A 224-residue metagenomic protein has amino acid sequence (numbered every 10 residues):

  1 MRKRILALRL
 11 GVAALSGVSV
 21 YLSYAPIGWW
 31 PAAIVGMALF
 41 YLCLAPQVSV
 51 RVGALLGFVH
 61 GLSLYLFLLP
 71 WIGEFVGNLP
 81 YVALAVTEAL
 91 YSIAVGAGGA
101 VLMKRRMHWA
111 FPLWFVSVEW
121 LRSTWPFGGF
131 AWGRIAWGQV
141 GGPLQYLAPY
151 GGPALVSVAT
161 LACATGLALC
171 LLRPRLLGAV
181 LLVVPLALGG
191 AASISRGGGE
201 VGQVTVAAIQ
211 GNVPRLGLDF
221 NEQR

Functional and structural regions predicted by a protein language model:
R2-G197: Membrane-embedded alpha-helical bundles of multi-pass enzymes that act on lipidic or dolichyl-linked glycan substrates
I194-R224: Soluble catalytic regions of membrane-associated enzymes that act on cell-envelope and secretory-pathway components
